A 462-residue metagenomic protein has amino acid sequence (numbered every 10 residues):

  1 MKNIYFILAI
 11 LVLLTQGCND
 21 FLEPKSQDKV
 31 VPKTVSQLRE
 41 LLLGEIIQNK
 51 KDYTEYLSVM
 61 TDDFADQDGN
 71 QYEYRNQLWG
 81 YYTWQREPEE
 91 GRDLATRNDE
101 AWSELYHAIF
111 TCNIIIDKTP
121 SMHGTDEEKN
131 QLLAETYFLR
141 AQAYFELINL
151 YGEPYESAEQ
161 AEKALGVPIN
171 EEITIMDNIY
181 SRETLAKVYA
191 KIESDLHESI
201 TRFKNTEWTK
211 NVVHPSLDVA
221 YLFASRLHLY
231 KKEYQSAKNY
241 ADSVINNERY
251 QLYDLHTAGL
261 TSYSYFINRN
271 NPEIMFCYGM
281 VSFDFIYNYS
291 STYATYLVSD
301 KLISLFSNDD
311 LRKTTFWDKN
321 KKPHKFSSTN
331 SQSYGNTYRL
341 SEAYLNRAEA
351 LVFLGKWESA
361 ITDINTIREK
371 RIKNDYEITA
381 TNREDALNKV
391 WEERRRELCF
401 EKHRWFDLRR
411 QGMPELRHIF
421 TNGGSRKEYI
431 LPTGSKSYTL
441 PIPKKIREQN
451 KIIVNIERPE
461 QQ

Functional and structural regions predicted by a protein language model:
C18-A65, D375-Y376, L416-Q462: Membrane-proximal, proline-rich intrinsically disordered regions
D28-P32, S58-Y72, E153-K163, V167 (+2 more regions): Short, surface-exposed recognition loops and adjoining beta-strand edges that mediate ligand/DNA contacts, enriched
P32, L38-K51, E55-Y56, A186 (+5 more regions): Extended ligand-binding clefts on enzyme/binding-domain cores
L78-Y151, E183, E198-W208, S236 (+3 more regions): Conserved, well-structured interaction surfaces
I109-C112, Y189, L196, A241 (+2 more regions): Inward-facing hydrophobic residues that define packing positions of alpha-helical scaffold repeats
L150-A190: Short coil/linker segments at helix-helix boundaries
